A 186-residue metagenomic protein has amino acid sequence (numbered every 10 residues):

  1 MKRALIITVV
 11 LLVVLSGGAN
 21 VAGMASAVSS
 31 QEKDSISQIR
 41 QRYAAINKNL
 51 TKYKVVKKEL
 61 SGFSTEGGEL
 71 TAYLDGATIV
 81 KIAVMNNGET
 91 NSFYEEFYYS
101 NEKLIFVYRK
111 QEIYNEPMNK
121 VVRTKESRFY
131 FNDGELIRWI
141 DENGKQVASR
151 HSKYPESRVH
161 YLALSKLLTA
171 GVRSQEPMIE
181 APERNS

Functional and structural regions predicted by a protein language model:
M1-A4: Positively charged n-region of N-terminal signal peptides that target proteins for export
T8-G18: Bacterial N-terminal signal peptides
A19-A27: Signal peptide processing junction and immediate N-terminal pro/mature segment of secreted/exported proteins
A27-E89: N-terminal secretory signal peptides
T65-E69, T90-E95, V121-E126: Short, surface-exposed coil-to-beta transition loops
I79, N86-Y108: Mid-length scaffold segments of soluble, non-membrane domains
I105-N143: An exposed acidic His-Trp-rich patch
D133-R138, E142-S186: C-terminal partner/receptor-binding element of secreted or periplasmic proteins
